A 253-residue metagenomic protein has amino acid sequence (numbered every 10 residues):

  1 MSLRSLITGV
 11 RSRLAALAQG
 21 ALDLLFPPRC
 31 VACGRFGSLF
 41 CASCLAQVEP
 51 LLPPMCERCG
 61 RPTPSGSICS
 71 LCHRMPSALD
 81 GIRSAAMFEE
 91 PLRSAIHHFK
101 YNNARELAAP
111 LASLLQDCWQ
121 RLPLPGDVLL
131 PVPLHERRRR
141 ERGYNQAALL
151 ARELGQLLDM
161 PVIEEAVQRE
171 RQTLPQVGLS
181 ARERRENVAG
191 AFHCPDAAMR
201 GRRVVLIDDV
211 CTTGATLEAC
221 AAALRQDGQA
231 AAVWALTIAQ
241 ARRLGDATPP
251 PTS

Functional and structural regions predicted by a protein language model:
M1-S253: Glycine-rich phosphate/pyrophosphate-handling loop used in enzymes and phosphotransfer proteins
